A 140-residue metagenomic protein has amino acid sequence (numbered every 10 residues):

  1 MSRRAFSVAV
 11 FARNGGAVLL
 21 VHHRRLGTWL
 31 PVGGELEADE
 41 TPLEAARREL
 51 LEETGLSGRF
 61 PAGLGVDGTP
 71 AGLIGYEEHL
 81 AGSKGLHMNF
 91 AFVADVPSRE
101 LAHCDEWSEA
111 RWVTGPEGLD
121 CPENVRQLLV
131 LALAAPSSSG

Functional and structural regions predicted by a protein language model:
M1-V18, E35-A38: Conserved N-terminal beta-strand and adjoining loop/helix that marks the start of the Nudix/MutT-like hydrolase domain
A5, R13, P31, S83-N89: Short connector loops at helix/strand junctions that flank enzyme active sites, especially segments positioning acidic
A17-E52, L56-R59: Conserved Nudix-box catalytic region and its N-terminal flanking loop in Nudix hydrolases and closely related
R24-L26, G68, S108-R111: Short, solvent-exposed aromatic-acidic interface loops
G55-R99: Active-site segment of metal-dependent pyrophosphate-handling enzymes, primarily the Nudix hydrolase catalytic core
F90-V93, E100-A134: NUDIX/MutT-family hydrolases
S137-G140: Actinobacteria-biased recognition of intrinsically disordered, low-complexity terminal regions
